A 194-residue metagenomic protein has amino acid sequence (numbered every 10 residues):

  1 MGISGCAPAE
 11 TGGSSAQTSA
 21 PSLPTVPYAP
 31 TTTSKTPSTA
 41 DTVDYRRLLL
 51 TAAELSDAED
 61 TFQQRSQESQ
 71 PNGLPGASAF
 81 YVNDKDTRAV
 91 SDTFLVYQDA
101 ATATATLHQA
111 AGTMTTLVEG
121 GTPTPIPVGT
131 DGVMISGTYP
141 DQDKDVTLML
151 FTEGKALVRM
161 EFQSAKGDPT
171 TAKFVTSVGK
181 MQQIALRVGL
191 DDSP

Functional and structural regions predicted by a protein language model:
G2-G5: C-terminal motif of bacterial Sec signal peptides marking the signal peptidase cleavage site
A7-Y81, A172-P194: N-terminal "mature-domain start" segment
S56-Q70, A101-M149, I184-P194: Short Gly/Thr-rich strand-loop-strand
P75-N83, D145-E153: Short, surface-exposed beta-strand/loop micro-motifs that present aromatic residues
A77-L107: A short acidic-to-branched-hydrophobic micro-motif
S91-D92, K155-S164: Short, well-ordered beta-strand elements
V96, A110, F162-S164, G179: A mature extracytoplasmic/lumenal domain signature
M160-S177: A short acidic/glycine-rich loop-to-helix N-cap element
